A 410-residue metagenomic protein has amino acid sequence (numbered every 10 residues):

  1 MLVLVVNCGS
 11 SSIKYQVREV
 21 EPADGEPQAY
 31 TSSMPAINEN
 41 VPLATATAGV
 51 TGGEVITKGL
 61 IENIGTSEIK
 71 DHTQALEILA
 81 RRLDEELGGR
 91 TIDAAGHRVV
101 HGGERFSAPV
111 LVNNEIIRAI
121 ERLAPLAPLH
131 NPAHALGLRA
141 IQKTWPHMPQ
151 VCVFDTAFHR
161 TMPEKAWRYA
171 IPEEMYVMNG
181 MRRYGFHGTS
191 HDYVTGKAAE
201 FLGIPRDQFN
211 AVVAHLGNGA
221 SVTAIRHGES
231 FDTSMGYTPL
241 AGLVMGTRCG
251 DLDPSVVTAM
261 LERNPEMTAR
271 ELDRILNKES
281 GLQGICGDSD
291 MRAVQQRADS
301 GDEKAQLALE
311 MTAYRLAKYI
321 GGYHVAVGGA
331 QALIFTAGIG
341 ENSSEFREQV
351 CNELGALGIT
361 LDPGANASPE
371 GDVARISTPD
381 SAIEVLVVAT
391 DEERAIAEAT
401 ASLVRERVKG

Functional and structural regions predicted by a protein language model:
V3-K70: Short glycine-rich, Thr/Ser-proximal phosphate-binding strand/loop in the N-terminal lobe of ATP-dependent enzymes
C8-G9, R98-G102, L216-N218, A330-N342: Glycine-rich beta-strand-to-loop/alpha-helix junction loops that act as flexible
L83-H130, P149-V151, A157-R168: Short beta-strand-loop/turn "lid" adjacent to the catalytic site in phosphate-handling enzymes
H97, P128-P132, P149-F154, R160 (+4 more regions): General beta-strand structural signal in soluble alpha/beta enzymes
F158-L261: Glycine-rich phosphate-binding loop of actin/hexokinase-like ATP-binding domains
V194-F201, E310-G328: Phosphate/ATP-binding catalytic cores across multiple sugar-kinase/actin-like superfamilies, primarily ASKHA
N264-A308: A mobile "lid/hinge" subdomain adjacent to the ATP/sugar-phosphate binding pocket shared across diverse ATP-dependent
S344, E348-E392: Conserved phosphate-binding/catalytic loops in two-lobed NTP-binding clefts
